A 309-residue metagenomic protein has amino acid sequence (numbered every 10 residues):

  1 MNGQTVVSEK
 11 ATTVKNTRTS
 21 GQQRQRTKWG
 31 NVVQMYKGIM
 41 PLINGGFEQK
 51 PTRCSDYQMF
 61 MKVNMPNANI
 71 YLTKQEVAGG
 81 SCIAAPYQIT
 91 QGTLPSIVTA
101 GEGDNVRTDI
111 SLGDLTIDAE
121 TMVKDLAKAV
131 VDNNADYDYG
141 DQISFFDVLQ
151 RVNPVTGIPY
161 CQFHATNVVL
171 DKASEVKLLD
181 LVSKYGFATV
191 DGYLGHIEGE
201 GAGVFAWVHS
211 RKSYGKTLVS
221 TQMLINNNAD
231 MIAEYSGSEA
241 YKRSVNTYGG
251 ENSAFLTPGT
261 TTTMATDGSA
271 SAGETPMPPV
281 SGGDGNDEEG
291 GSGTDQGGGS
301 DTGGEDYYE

Functional and structural regions predicted by a protein language model:
M1-G101: Long, polar/Ser/Thr-enriched low-complexity segments that form simple helices or flexible linkers at protein ends
N2, N16, N31, N44 (+9 more regions): Detector for Asparagine
N2-T13, T17-N31, K37-G45, R107-D118 (+6 more regions): Intrinsic structural disorder
T27, S144-G157, I232-S236, S244-V245 (+1 more regions): Intrinsically disordered, low-complexity linker/tail regions enriched in polar/charged residues
Q91-Q142: Contiguous beta-strand segments within globular domains
D132-V168, F205-R211: Extended low-complexity, serine/threonine- and proline-enriched intrinsically disordered segments
F163-E309: Extended, charged low-complexity segments that frequently continue into or abut oligomerization scaffolds
